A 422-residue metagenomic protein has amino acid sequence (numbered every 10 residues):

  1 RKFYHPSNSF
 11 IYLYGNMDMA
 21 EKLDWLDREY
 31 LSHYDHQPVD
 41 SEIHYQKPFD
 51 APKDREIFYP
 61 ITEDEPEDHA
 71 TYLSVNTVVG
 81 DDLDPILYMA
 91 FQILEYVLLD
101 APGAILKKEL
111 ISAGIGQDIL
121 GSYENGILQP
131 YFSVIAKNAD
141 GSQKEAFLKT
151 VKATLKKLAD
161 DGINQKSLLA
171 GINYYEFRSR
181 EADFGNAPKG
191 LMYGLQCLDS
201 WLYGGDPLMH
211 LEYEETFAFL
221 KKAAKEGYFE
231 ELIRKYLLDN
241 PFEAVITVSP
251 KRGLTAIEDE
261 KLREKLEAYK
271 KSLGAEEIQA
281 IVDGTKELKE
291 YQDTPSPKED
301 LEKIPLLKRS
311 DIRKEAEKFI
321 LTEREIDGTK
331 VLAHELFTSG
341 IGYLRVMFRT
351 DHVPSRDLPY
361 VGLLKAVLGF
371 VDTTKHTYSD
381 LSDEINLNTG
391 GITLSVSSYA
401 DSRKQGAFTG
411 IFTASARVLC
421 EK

Functional and structural regions predicted by a protein language model:
R1, N8-Y14, A70-G80, K107-K222 (+4 more regions): M16 family metallopeptidases and their MPP-like homologs
R1-E29: Non-catalytic, conformational "gating/processing" segments within enzyme and secreted inhibitor domains
M19-Q37, D161, D239-F242, K251-L288: Extended, regular secondary-structure scaffolds
V39-G103, S133, P188-L211, K270-K365 (+1 more regions): His/Glu-based metal-binding/catalytic segments typifying zinc-dependent metallopeptidases
